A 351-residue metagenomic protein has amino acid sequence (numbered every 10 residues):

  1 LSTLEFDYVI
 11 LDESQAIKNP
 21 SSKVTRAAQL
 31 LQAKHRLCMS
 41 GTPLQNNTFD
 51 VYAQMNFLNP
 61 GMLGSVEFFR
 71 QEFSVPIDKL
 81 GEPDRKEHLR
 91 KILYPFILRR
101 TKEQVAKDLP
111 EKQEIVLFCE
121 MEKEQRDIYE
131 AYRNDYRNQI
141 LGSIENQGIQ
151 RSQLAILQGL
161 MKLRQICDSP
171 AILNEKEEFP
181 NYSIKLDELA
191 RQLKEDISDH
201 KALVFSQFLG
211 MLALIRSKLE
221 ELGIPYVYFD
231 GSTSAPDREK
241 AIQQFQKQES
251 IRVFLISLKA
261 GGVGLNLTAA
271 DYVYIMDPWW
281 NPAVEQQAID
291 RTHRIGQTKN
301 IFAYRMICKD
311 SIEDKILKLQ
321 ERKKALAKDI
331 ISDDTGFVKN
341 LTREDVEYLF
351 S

Functional and structural regions predicted by a protein language model:
L1-G81, R90-S351: ASCE P-loop NTPase motor core, strongest for the SF2 helicase catalytic module
K86-H88: Long, charge-dense, solvent-exposed interaction surfaces that engage phosphate-rich ligands
